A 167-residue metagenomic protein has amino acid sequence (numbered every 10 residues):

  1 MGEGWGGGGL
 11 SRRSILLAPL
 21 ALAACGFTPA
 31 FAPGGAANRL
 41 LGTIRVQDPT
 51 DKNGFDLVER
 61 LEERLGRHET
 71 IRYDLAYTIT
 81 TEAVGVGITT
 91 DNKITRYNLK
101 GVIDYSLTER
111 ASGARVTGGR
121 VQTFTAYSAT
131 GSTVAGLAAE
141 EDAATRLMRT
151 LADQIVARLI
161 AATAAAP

Functional and structural regions predicted by a protein language model:
G2-L22: N-terminal secretory signal peptides and thylakoid transit peptides that target proteins across membranes
A24-G42: Bacterial Sec signal peptide processing site at the extreme N-terminus
N38-D48, S132-A135: Acidic/histidine-rich, surface-exposed loop or edge segments in extracytoplasmic proteins
R45-T78: Post-signal-peptide N-terminal segment of Sec-exported extracytoplasmic proteins
E62, G66, A152, V156-A164: Sec-exported extracytoplasmic/periplasmic mature domains
H68-G118, A126-D142, R149, D153: Surface-exposed short loop/turn segments
